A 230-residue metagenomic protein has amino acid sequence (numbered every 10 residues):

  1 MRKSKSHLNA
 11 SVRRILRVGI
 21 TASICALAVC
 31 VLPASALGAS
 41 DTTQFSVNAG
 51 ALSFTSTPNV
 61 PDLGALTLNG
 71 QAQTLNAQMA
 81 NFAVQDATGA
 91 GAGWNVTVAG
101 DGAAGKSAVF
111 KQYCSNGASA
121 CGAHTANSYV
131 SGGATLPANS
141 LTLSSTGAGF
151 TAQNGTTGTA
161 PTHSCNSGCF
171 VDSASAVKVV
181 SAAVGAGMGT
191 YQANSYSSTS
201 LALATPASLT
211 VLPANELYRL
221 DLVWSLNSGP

Functional and structural regions predicted by a protein language model:
S4-I20: Bacterial N-terminal signal peptides that target proteins for export
L8-A10, L27, V60, G185: Low-complexity, intrinsically disordered segments with a bias for serine/threonine
S11, R17, A28-C30, A108 (+2 more regions): Detector for intrinsically disordered, low-structure N-terminal pre-sequences
T21-C25: Hydrophobic helical h-region of N-terminal Sec-dependent signal peptides in bacterial secretory/periplasmic proteins
A26-A36: C-terminal segment of classical bacterial N-terminal signal peptides
A36-P230: Signature of Gram-negative chaperone-usher
